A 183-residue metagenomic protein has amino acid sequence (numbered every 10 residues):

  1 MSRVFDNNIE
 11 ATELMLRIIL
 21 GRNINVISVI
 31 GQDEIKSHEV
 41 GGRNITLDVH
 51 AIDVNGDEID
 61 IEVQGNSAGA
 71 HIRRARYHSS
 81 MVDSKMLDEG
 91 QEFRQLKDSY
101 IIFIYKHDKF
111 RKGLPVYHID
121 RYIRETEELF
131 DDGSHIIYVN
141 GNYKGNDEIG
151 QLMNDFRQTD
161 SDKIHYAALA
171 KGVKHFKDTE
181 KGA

Functional and structural regions predicted by a protein language model:
M1-A183: Elongated, amphipathic alpha-helical interaction scaffolds
